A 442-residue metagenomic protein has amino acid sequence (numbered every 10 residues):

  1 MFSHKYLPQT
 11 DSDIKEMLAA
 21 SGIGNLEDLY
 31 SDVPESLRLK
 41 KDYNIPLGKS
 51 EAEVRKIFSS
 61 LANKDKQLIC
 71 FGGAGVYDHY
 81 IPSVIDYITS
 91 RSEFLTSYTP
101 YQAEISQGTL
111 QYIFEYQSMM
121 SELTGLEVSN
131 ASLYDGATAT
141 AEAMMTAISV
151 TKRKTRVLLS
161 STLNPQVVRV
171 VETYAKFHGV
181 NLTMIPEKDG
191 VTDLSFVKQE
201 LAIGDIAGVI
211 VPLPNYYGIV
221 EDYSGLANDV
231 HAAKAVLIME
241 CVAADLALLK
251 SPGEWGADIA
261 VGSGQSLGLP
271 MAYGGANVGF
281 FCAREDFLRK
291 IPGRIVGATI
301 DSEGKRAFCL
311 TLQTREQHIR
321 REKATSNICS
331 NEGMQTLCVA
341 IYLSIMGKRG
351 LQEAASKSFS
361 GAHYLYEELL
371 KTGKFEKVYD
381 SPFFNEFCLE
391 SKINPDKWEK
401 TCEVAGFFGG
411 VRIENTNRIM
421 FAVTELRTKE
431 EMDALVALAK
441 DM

Functional and structural regions predicted by a protein language model:
M1-K40: Compact, charge-rich alpha-helical regulatory domains located at protein termini
H4-L7, A19, N44-G48, S106 (+16 more regions): Hydrophobic alpha-helical scaffolding
V33-F114: N-terminal entrance/gating region of PLP-dependent enzymes' catalytic architecture
S92-A103, S121-L126, K152-K154, A175-T183 (+4 more regions): Gly-rich Lys/Arg/Thr-decorated short loops/hinges at beta-loop-alpha junctions or inter-strand turns that position
Y101-I105, E122-A141: Short loop-beta-helix segment that forms the pyridoxal 5′-phosphate
G108, T138-K305, K374, L389 (+4 more regions): Conserved PLP-enzyme active-site core in the AAT-like
I206, R349-L435: Conserved C-terminal alpha-helix-loop-beta "cap" of PLP-dependent enzymes that closes/shapes the active-site mouth
L267-G373, Y379-D380: Active-site C-terminal subdomain of aminotransferase-like
